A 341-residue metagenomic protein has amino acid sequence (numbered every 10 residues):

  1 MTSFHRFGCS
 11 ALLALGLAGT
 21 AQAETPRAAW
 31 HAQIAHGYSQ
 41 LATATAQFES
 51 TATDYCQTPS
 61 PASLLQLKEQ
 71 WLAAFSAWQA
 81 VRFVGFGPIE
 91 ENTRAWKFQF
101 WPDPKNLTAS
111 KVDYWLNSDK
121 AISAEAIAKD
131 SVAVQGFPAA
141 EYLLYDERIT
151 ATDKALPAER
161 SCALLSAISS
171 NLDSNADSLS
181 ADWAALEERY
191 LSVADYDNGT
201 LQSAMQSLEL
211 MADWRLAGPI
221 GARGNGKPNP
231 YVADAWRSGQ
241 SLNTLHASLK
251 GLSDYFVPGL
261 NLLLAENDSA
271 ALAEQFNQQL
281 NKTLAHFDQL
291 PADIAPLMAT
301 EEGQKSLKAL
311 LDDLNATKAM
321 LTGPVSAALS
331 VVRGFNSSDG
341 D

Functional and structural regions predicted by a protein language model:
M1-R6: Positively charged n-region of N-terminal signal peptides that target proteins for export
C9-A18: Bacterial N-terminal signal peptides
G19-A23: Sec/Tat signal peptide C-region and signal peptidase I cleavage site
E24-D341: Mature extracytoplasmic or organellar-lumen-exposed domains after removal of signal/transit peptides
